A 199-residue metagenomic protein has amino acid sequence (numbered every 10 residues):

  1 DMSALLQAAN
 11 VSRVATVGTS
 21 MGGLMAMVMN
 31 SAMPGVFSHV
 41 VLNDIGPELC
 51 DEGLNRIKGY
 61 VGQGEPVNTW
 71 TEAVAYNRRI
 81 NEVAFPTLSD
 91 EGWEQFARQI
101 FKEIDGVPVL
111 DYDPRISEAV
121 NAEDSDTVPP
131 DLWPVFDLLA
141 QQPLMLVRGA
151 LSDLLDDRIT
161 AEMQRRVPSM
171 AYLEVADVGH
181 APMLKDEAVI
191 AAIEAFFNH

Functional and structural regions predicted by a protein language model:
D1-A8: Alpha/beta-hydrolase active-site loop
A8-D51: Conserved hydrolase catalytic core segment
V36-F37, V167-M170: Core-facing hydrophobic residues within beta-strands of well-ordered domains
I45-E72: A catalytic-pocket lid/entrance helix-loop region that shapes and gates access to the active site across common
N68-A122: Conserved alpha/beta-hydrolase catalytic His-Asp/Glu region
F101-R165: Conserved serine/cysteine hydrolase catalytic core
V175-E187: Catalytic histidine-centered segment of alpha/beta-hydrolase-like enzymes
A192-H199: C-terminal alpha-helix
